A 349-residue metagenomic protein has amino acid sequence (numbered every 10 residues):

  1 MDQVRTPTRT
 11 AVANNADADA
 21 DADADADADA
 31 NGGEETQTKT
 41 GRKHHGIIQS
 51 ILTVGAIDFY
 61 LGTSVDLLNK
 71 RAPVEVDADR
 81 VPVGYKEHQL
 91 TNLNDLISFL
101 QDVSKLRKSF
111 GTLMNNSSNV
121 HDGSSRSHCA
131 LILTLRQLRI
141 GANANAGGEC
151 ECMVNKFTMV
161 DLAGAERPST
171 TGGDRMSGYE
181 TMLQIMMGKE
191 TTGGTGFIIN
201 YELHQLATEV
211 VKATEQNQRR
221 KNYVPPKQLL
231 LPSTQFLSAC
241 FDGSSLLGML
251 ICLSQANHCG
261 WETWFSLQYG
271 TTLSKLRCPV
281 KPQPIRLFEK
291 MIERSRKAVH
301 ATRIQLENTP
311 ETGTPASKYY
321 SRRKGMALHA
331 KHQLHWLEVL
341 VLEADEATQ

Functional and structural regions predicted by a protein language model:
M1-D17, N31-S245, C252-S254, Q283 (+5 more regions): P-loop NTPase "switch/coupling" elements that transmit nucleotide state to mechanical/effector output
A18-A30: Long, intrinsically disordered low-complexity tandem-repeat segments
D19-D21, A207, W264, Q268: Conserved protein kinase catalytic domain
S245-L247, L253-S317: Conserved GTP-binding G-domain of TRAFAC-class P-loop NTPases and closely related GTPase folds
S274, E293, K324-G325, H332: Short linear sequence elements within intrinsically disordered, low-complexity coil regions
Q333-Q349: Proline-directed phosphorylation-rich, low-complexity intrinsically disordered regulatory regions
